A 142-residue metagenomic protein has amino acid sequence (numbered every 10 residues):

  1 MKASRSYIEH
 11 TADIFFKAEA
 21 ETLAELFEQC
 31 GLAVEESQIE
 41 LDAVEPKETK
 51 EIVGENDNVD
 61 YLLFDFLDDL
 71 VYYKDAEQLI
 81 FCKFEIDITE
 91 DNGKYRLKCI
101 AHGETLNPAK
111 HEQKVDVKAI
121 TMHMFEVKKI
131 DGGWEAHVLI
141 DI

Functional and structural regions predicted by a protein language model:
M1-I142: N-terminal intrinsically disordered, cationic/polar leader segments that include organellar targeting peptides
